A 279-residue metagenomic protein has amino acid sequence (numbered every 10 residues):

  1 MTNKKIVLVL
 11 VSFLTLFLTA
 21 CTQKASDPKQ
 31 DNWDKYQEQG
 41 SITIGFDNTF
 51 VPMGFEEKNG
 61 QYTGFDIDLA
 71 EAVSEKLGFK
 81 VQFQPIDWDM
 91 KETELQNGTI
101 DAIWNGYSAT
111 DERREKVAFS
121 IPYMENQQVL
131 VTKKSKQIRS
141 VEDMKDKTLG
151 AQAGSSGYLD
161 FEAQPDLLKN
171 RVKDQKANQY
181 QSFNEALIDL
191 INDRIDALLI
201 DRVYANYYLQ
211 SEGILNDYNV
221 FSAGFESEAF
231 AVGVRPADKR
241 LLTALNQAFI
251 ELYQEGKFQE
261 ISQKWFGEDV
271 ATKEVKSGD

Functional and structural regions predicted by a protein language model:
F17-A20: C-terminal motif of bacterial Sec signal peptides marking the signal peptidase cleavage site
A25-G106, E255: Extracytoplasmic small-molecule ligand-binding "clamshell" domains of the periplasmic binding protein/Venus flytrap
W33, F65-D66, R114-Y123, Y218-A223 (+1 more regions): A structural signal for short loop-to-beta-strand junctions that line the ligand-binding cleft of periplasmic/secreted
N48, E125-T132, R202, Q210-I250 (+1 more regions): Periplasmic-binding protein-like
A70-F79, G157-Q179, L209-I214: Ligand-binding cleft/hinge of the Venus flytrap
E75, Q84-P85, D89-A102, K116-A118 (+2 more regions): Short helices/loops that flank or line small-molecule/ion binding pockets
M90, Y107-E115, D160-A163, I188-N192 (+1 more regions): A ligand-binding cleft/hinge motif common to bilobed small-molecule-binding domains
T132-L149: Flexible hinge/capping segments at coil-to-helix
